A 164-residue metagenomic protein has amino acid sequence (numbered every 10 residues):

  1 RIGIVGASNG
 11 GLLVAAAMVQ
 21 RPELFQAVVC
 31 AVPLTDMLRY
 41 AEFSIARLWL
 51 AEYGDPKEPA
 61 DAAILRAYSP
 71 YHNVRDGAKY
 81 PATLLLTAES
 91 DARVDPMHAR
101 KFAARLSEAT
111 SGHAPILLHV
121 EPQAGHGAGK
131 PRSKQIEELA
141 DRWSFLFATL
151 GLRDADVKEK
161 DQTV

Functional and structural regions predicted by a protein language model:
R1-V164: Active-site-proximal cap/loop segments of hydrolase catalytic domains
